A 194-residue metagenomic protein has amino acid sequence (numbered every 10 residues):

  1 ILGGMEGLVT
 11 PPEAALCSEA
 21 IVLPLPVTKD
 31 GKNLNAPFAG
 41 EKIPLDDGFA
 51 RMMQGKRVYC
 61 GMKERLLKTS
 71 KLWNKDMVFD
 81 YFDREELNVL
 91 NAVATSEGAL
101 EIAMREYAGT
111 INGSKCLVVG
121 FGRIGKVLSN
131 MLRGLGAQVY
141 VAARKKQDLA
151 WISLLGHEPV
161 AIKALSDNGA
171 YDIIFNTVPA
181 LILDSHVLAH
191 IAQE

Functional and structural regions predicted by a protein language model:
I1, N112-R133: Glycine-rich adenosine-cofactor-binding loop
I1, P26, M62-K68, A143-D148 (+1 more regions): Short, polar loop motifs at secondary-structure junctions
I1-M5, L135-L155: NAD(P)-binding Rossmann-fold cofactor-contacting core
L2-P12, L23, V58-C60, N176: Metallocofactor- and cofactor-centric catalytic cores in central/energy metabolism, strongly enriched
G7-A14, F79, E158-A164: Short acidic-hydrophobic, aromatic-tinged amphipathic segments that line or gate anion-handling sites
A20-N112: Glycine/serine-rich phosphate-binding loop and adjoining beta1-alpha1 elements at the start of nucleotide-handling
D30, K42-G55, L155-E194: Rossmann-like adenosine-cofactor binding region
R57, K115, A137-Y140: Residues at the starts of beta-strands that form the adenosine-phosphate
